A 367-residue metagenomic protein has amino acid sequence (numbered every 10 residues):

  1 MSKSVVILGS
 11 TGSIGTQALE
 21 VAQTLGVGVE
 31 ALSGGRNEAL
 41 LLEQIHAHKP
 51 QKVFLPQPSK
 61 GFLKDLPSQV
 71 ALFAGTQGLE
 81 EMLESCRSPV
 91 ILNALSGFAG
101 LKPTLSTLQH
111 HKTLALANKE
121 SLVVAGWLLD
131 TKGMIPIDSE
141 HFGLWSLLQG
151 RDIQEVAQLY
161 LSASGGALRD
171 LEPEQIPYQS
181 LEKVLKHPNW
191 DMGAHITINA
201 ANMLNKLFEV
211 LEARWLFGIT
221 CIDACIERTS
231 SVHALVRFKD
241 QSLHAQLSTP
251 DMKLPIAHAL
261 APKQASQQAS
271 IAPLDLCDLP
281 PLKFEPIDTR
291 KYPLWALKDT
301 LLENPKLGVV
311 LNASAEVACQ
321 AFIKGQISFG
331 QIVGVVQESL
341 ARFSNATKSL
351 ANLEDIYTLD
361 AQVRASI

Functional and structural regions predicted by a protein language model:
M1-I367: Catalytic, metal-anchored helix/loop core of enzyme active sites in primary metabolism
